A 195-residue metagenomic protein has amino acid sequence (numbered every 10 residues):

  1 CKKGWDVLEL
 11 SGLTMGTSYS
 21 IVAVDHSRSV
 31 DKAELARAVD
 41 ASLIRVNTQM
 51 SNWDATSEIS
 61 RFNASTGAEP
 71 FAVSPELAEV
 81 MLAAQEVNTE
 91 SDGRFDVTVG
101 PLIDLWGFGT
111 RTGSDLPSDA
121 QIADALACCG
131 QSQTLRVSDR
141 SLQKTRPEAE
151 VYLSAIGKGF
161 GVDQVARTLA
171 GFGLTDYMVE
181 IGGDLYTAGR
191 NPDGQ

Functional and structural regions predicted by a protein language model:
C1-Q195: Mature catalytic core of soluble alpha/beta enzymes
